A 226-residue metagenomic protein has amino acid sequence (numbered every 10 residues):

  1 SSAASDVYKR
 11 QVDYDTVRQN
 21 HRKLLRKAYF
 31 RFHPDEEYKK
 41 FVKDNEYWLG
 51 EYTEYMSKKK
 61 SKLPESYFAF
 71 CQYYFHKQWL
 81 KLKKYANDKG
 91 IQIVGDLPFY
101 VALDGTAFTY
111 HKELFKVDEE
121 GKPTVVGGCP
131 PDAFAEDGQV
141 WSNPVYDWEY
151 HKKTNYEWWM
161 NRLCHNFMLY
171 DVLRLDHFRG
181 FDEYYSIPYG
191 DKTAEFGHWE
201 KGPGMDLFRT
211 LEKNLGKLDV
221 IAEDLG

Functional and structural regions predicted by a protein language model:
S1-S2, G105: Short linear Ser/Thr-Pro motifs
S2-Y8: Short, small-residue-biased leader/transition segments that mark boundaries at the very start of proteins
Y14-K23: Non-ligating segments of multi-cofactor redox enzymes
L24-G226: Active-site and adjacent substrate-binding regions of carbohydrate-active enzymes
